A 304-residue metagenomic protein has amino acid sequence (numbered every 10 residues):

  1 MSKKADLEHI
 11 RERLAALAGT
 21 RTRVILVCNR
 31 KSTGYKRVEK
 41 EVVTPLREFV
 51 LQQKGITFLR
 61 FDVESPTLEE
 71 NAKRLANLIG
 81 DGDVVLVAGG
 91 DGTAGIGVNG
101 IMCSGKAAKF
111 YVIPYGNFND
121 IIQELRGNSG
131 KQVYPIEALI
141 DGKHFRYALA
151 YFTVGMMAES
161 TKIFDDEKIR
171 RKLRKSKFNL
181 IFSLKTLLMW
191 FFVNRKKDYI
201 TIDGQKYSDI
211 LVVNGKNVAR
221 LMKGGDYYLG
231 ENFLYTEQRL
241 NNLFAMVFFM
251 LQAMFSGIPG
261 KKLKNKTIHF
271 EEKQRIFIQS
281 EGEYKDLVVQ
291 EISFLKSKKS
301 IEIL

Functional and structural regions predicted by a protein language model:
M1-A88, G95, N99-G100: ATP/NTP phosphate-donor binding region
S2-L14, G204, Y228-G230, Y235-L304: ATP/nucleoside-binding phosphotransfer catalytic cores, i.e., glycine-rich phosphate-binding loops
I25, K36-R37, C103-G215: Catalytic core of DAGKc-family lipid kinases
T67, G90-T93, Y115-F118, G215-N217: Short beta->alpha connector loops
L68-E69, A94-I96, V218-R220, L287: Short, well-ordered alpha-helical microsegments
G89-G90, T153: Helix N-cap/beta->alpha junction signal
M157-S160, N217-M222, N242-F244: Short acidic/glycine-rich loop or secondary-structure boundary segments that cap or lie
N214-V218, M222-N232, T236: Conserved catalytic block of serine-dependent lipid acyl chemistry
